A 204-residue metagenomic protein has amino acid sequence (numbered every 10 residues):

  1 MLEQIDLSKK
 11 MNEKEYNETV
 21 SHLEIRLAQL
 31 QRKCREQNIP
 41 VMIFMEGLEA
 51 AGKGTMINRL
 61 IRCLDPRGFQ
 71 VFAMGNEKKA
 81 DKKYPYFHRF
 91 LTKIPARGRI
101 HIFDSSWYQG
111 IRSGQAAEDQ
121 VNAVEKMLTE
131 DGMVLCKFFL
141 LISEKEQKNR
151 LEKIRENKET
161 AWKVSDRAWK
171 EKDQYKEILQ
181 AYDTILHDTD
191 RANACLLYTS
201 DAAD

Functional and structural regions predicted by a protein language model:
M1-E18: Charged, amphipathic alpha-helical linker segments immediately N-terminal to NTP-binding catalytic cores
A28-C34: Pre-Walker A adenine-sensing motif
K53: Conserved lysine of the Walker
M56: Hydrophobic positions on the alpha1 helix immediately C-terminal to the Walker A/P-loop
R67-E77: Short beta-strand-centered segment that lines the nucleotide-binding/catalytic pocket of NTP-utilizing
M74, A80-A116: Conserved nucleotide-sensing/catalytic segment adjacent to the nucleotide-binding pocket in NTP-handling enzymes
S113-E118, T129-Q180: A glycine- and Lys/Arg-enriched "phosphate-lid" helix/loop adjacent to the NTP-binding pocket of small-molecule kinases
Y198-D204: Conserved small/polar residues in nucleotide/adenosyl-binding loops
